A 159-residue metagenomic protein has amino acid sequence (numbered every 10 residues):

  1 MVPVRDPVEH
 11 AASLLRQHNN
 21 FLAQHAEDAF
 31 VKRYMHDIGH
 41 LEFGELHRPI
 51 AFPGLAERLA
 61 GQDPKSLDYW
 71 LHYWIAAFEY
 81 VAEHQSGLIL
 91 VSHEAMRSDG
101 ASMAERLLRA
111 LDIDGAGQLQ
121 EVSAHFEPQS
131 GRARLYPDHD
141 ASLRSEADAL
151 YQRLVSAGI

Functional and structural regions predicted by a protein language model:
M1-Q17: Conserved phosphate-donor/acceptor-positioning beta-strand/loop module used by diverse small-molecule
N19, A23-I159: PAPS-dependent sulfotransferases, especially Golgi type II membrane carbohydrate sulfotransferases
